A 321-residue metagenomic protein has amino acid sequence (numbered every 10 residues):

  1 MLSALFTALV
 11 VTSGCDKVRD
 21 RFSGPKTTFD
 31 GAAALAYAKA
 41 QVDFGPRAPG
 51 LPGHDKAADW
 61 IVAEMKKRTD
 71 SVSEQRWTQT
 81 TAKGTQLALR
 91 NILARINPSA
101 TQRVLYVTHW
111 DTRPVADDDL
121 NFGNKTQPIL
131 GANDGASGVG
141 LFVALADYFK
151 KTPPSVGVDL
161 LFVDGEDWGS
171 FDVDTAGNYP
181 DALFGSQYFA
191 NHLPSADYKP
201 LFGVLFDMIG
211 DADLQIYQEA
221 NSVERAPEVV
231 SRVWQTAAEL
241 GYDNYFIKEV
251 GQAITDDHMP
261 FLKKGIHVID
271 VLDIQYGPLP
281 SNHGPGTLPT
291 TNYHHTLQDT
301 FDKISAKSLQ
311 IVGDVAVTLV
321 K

Functional and structural regions predicted by a protein language model:
V11-G14: C-terminal motif of bacterial Sec signal peptides marking the signal peptidase cleavage site
D16-V18: Bacterial signal peptide processing site
D20-A58, R68, P285-K303: N-terminal capping segment at the start of a domain
F22-T28, D43-G53, Q79-A82, N124-A136 (+5 more regions): Second-shell loop/turn segments in exported
A40-S99: A non-catalytic alpha/beta surface segment that caps or lines the substrate-entry region of metallo-dependent hydrolase
A48-P49, T78-T80, P98-A100, W110-P114 (+4 more regions): Solvent-exposed loop/turn segments at secondary-structure junctions within structured extracellular/periplasmic domains
T126-E228: Acidic/histidine-rich catalytic neighborhood of metal-dependent amide-processing enzymes
F202, I209-K321: Active-site-adjacent substrate-binding region of metalloamidase/peptidase-like peptide-processing proteins
